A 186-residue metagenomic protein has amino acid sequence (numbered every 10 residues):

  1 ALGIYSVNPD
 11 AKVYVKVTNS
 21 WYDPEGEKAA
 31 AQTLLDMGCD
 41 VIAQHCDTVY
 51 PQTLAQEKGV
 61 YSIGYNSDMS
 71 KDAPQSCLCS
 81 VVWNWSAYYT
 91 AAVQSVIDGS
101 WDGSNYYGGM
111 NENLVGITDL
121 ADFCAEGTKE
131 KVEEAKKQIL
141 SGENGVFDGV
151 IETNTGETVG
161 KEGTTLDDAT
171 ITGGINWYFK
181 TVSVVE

Functional and structural regions predicted by a protein language model:
A1-E186: A residue-level marker of the well-folded mature domains of exported/periplasmic proteins
